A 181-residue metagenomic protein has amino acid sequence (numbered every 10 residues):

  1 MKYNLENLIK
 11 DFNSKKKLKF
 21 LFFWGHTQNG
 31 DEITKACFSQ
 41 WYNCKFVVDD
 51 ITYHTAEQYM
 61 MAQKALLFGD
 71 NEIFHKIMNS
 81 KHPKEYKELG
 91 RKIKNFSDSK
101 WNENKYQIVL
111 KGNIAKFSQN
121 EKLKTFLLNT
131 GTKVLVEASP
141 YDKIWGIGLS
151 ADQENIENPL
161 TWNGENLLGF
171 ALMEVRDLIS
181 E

Functional and structural regions predicted by a protein language model:
M1-E181: Charged, low-complexity intrinsically disordered segments
